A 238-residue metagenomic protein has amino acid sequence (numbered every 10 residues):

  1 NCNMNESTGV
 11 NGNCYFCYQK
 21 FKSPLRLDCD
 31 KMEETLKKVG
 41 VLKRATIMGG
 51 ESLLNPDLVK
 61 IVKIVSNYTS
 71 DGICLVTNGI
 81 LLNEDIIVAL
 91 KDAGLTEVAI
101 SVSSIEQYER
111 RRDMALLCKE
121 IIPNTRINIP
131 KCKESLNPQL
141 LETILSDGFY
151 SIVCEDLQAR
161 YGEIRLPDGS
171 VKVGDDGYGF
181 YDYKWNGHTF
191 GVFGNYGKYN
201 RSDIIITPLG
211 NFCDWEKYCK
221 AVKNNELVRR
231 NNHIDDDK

Functional and structural regions predicted by a protein language model:
N1-K31, W215: Canonical Radical SAM [4Fe-4S] cluster-binding loop centered on the CxxxCxxC motif and its immediate flanking residues
F16, K20-S23, Q139-E142, P167-D168 (+1 more regions): Secreted/processed peptides and extracellular or luminal domains of membrane proteins
Q19-L27, L42-N55, S66-L82, A93-A115 (+2 more regions): Core AdoMet radical
K31, T35, D57, D85-I86 (+1 more regions): Short acidic active-site motifs
K37-G40, V88-G94, M114-I121, I144-G148: Acidic (Asp/Glu)-rich catalytic clusters
V62: Histidine-anchored nucleotide/phosphate-binding helix
I86, K133-G148: Catalytic cores of alpha/beta
Q158-K238: Accessory C-terminal segments flanking Radical SAM cores
